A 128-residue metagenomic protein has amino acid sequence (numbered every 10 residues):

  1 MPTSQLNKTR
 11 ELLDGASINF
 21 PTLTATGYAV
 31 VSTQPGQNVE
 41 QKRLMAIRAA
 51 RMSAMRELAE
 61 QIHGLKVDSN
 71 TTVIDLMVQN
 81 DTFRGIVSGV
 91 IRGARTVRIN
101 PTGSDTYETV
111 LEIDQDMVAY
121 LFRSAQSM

Functional and structural regions predicted by a protein language model:
M1-M128: Domain-level marker for long, solvent-exposed, non-transmembrane regions
